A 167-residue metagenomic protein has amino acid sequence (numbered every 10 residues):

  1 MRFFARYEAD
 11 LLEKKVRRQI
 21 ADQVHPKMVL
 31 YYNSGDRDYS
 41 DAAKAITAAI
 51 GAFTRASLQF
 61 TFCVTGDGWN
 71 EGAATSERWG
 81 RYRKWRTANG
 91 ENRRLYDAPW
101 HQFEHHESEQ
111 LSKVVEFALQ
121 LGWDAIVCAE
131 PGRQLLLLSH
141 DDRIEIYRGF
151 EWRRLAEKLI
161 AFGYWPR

Functional and structural regions predicted by a protein language model:
M1-R167: Structured alpha/beta or helical-core interaction and ligand-binding surfaces enriched in interleaved
